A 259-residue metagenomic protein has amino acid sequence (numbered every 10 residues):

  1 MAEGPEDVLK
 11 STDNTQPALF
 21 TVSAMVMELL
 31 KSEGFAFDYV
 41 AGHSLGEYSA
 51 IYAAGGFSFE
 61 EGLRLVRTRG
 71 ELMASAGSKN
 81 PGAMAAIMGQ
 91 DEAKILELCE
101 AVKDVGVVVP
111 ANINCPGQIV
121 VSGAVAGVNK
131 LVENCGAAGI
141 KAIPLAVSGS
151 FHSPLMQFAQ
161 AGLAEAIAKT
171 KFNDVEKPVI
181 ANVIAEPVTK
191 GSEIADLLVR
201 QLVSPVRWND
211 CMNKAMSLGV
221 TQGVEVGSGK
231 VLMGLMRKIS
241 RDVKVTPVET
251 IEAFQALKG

Functional and structural regions predicted by a protein language model:
M1-I95, L145, Q222-E252, A256: FabD-like malonyl-/acyl-CoA
G4-P5, Q16, A54-S204: Alpha/beta catalytic cores of group-transfer enzymes, especially the acyltransferase/condensing modules of polyketide
K169, N173-A181, A185-P187, D196 (+2 more regions): Cys-dependent protein tyrosine phosphatase-like superfamily
